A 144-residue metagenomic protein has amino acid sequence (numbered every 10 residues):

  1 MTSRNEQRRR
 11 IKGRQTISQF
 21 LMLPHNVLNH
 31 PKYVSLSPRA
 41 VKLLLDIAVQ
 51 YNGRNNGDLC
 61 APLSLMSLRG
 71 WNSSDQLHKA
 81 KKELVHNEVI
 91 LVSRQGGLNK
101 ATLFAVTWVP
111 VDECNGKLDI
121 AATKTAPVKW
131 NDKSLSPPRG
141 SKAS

Functional and structural regions predicted by a protein language model:
M1-P38, N55, L118-L135: Positively charged, structured surface patches that bind polyanionic biopolymers
R4, H30, V34, R39 (+1 more regions): Winged helix-turn-helix DNA-binding recognition segment
Y33, Y51, L68-W71, W130-L135 (+2 more regions): Bulky hydrophobic/aromatic packing residues
K42-D46: Pre-recognition alpha-helix immediately N-terminal to the DNA-recognition helix within helix-turn-helix or winged-helix
L68-W71, L84-H86, N115-L118, V128-K133: Glycine-rich loops and low-complexity Gly/Arg-rich segments that provide flexible linkers or classic glycine-based
L91-A105, E113-K117, K133-S144: Electrostatic interaction modules used in gene-expression and signaling proteins
P110-E113, K124: N-terminal regions of proteins, emphasizing targeting and processing segments when present
